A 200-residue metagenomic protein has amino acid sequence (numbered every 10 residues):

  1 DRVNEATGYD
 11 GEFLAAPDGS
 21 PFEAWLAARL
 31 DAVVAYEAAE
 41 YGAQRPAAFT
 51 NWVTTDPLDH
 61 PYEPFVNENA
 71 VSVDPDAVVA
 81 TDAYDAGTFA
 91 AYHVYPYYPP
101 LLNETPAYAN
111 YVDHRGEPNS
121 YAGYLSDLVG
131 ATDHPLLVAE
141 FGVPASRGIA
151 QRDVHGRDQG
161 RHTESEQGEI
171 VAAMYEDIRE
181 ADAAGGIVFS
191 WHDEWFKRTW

Functional and structural regions predicted by a protein language model:
D1, P46-F49, T88-Y92, P135-E140 (+1 more regions): Structural recognition of the beta-strand scaffold that forms the well-ordered cores of secreted hydrolase catalytic
D1-S20, A43-V53: Active-site groove signature of glycoside hydrolases
D1-Y9, P61-N69, R198-W200: Aromatic- and acidic-residue-enriched segments that line the glycan-binding/catalytic groove of carbohydrate-active
D10-A24, Y36, N103-S120, G156-Q167: The substrate-binding groove and active-site-proximal loops of carbohydrate-active enzymes, especially glycoside
W25-P46, A83-A86, Y124-H134, A173-A184: A structural motif corresponding to the C-terminal end of an alpha-helix and its immediate exit/capping segment
Y41, Y62-E63, E68-V154: Glycoside hydrolase catalytic-domain groove-lining segments
T132-W200: Substrate-binding cleft of secreted/luminal carbohydrate-active enzymes
